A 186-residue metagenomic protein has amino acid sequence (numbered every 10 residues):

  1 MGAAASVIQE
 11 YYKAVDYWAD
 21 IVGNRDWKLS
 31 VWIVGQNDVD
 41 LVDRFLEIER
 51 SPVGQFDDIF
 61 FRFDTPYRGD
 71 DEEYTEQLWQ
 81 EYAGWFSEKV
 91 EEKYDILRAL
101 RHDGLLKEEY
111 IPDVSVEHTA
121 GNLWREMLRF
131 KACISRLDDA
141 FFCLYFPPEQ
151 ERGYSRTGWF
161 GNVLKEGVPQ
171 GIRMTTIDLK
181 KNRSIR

Functional and structural regions predicted by a protein language model:
M1-R136: Extended, compositionally biased accessory segments flanking or bridging domains
S30-N37, N162-R186: Polybasic, proline/glycine-rich intrinsically disordered low-complexity segments
V42-P52, T157-K165, S184-I185: Short, aromatic/basic amphipathic alpha-helical patches
R125-T176: Conserved Walker B catalytic segment
